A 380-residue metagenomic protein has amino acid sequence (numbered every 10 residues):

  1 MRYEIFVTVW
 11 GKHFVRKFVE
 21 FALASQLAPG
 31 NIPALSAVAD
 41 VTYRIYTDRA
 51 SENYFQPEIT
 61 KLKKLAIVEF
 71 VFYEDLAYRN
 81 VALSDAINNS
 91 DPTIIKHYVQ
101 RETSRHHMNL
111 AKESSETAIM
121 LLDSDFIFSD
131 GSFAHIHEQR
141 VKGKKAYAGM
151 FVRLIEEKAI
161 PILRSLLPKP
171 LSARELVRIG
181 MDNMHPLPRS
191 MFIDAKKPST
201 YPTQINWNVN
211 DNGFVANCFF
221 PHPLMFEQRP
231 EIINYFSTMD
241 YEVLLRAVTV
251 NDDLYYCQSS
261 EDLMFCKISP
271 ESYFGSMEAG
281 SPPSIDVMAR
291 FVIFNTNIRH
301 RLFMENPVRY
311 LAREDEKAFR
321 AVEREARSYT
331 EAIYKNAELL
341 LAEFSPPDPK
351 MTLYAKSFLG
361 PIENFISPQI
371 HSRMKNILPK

Functional and structural regions predicted by a protein language model:
M1-Y78: N-terminal anchoring/stem segment of glycosyltransferases
V7-V9, H13-A22, A28, A86 (+8 more regions): Secretory-pathway lumenal glyco-enzymes, predominantly type II signal-anchor Golgi glycosyltransferases
W10-K12, A50-E52, D125-I127, V152-I155: Short, solvent-exposed loop/turn segments at secondary-structure junctions
Y46-T117: Active-site-proximal specificity loops/subdomain of glycosyltransferases
D85-I87, D91-H97, T103, H107-M108 (+1 more regions): Conserved catalytic core of nucleotide-sugar-dependent glycosyltransferases
K112-S129: Short beta-strand-to-loop acidic/aromatic patch adjacent to the donor-nucleotide binding site
F214-F365: Long C-terminal appendages of very large multidomain proteins
S357, I362-K380: Boundary detector for helix-to-coil junctions that initiate low-complexity/charged tails
